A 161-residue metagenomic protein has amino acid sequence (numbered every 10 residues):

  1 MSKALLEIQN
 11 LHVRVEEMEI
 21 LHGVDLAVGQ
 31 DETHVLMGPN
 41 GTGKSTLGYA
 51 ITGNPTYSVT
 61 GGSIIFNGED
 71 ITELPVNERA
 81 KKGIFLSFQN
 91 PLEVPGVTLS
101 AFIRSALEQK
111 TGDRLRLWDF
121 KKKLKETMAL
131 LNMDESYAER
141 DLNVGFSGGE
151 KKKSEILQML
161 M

Functional and structural regions predicted by a protein language model:
L6-I8, L21-G23, V28: Conserved structural motif at the start of ABC-family nucleotide-binding domains
V15-L21, E78: Short coil-to-beta microelement around the adenine-binding A-loop and adjacent beta1/P-loop entry of ABC ATPase
H34-L36, G48: Short hydrophobic beta-strand immediately N-terminal to the Walker A/P-loop
V35, A80-Q89, A129: ABC nucleotide-binding domain signature
M37-T42: The feature captures the beta-strand-to-loop junction immediately N-terminal to the Walker
T52: Helix-to-loop junction immediately C-terminal to a conserved catalytic motif
S63-R79, N143: ABC ATPase NBD Q-loop/coupling interface
L92-M161: ABC-family P-loop ATPase nucleotide-binding domains
